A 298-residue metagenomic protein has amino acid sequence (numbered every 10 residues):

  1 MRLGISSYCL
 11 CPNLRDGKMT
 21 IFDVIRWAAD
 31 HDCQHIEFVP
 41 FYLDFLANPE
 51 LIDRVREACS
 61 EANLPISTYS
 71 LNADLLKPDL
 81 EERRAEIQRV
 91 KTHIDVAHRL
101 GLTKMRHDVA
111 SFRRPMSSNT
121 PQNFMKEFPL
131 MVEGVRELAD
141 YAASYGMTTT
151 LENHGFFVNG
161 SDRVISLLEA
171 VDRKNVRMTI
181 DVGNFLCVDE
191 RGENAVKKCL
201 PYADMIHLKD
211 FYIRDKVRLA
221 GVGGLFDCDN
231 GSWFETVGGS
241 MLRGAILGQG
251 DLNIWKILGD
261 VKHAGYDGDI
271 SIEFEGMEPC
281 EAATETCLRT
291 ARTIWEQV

Functional and structural regions predicted by a protein language model:
M1-T20: Boundary/entry segment of secreted carbohydrate-active catalytic domains
I5, A28, I36, C59 (+8 more regions): Conserved, mostly hydrophobic/aromatic
P12-K18, V39-L51, D74-R84, R113-S117 (+5 more regions): Acidic-and-aromatic substrate-binding clefts and catalytic sites of carbohydrate-active enzymes
R15-A28, R84-D95, V188-K197, I254-I257: Short, acidic/polar
T20-F41, G101: Catalytic domains of carbohydrate-active enzymes, especially glycoside hydrolases
R26, E57-E61, P65, K77-M178 (+1 more regions): Active-site acidic/histidine proton-transfer and metal-coordination neighborhood in alpha/beta enzyme cores
H35-I36, I66-Y69, V132-D251, R292: Acidic/histidine-rich catalytic cores of soluble enzymes
E281-V298: C-terminal helical cap(s) of enzyme catalytic domains, especially alpha/beta-barrels
